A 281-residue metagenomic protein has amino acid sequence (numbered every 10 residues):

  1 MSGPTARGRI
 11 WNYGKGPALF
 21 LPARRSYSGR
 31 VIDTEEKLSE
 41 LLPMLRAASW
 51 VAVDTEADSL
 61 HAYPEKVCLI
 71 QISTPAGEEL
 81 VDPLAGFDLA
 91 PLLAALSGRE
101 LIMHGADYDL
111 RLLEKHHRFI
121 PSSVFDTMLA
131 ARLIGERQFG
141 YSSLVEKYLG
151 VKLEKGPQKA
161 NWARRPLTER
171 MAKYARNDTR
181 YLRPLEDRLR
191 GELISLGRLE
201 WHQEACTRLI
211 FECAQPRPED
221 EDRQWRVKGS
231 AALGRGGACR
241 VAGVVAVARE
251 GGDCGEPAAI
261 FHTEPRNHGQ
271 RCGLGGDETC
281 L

Functional and structural regions predicted by a protein language model:
M1-I10: Extreme N-terminal basic, low-complexity initiation segments that serve as generic localization/processing leaders
W11-G14, A18-L281: DEDD superfamily 3′-5′ metal-dependent exonuclease/proofreading module
